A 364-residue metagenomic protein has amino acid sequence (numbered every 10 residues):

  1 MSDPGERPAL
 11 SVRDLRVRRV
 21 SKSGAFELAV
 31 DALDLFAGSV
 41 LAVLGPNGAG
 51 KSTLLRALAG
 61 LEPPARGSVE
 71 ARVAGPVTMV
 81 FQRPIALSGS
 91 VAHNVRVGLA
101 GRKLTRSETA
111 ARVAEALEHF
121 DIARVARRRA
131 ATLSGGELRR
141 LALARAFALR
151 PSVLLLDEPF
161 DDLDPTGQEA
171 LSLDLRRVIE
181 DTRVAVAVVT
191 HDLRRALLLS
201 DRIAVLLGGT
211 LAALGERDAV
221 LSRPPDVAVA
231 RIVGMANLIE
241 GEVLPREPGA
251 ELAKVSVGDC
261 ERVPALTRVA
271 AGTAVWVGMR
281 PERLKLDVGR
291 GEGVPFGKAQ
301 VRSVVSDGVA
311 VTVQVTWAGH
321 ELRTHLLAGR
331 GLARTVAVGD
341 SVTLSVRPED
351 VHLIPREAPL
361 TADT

Functional and structural regions predicted by a protein language model:
V20-K22, P63, I85, H93-A110 (+1 more regions): ABC-type ATPase nucleotide-binding domains, specifically the catalytic core motifs of the NBD
L44-P46, S52, E247-T364: Non-catalytic connector elements of ABC transporters
A59: Helix-to-loop junction immediately C-terminal to a conserved catalytic motif
E108-V125, R176-R177: Conserved ABC ATPase "signature" region
R129-L133, E137: Conserved ABC ATPase signature
L154-E158: Catalytic Walker B motif of ABC-type/P-loop ATPase nucleotide-binding domains
T190-V257: Internal alpha/beta loop-helix hairpins
